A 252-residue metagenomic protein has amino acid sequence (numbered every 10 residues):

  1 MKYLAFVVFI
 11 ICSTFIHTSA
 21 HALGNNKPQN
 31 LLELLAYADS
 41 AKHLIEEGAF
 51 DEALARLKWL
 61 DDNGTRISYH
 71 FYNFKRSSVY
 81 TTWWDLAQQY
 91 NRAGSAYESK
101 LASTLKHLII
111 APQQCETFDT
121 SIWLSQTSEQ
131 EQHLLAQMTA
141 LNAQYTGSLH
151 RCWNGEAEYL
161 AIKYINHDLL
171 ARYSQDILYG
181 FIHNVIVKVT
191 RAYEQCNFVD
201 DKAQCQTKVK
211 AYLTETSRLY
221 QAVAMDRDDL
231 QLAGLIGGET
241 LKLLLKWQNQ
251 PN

Functional and structural regions predicted by a protein language model:
A5-F15: Bacterial N-terminal signal peptides
L23-W59, F74: N-terminal leader/linker segments that initiate helical-solenoid repeat arrays
L31-D39, N73-S78, I110-D119, N142-G155 (+3 more regions): Generic helix N-cap/helix-start motif at coil->alpha-helix transitions
A55-T81, L245, N249-Q250: Short, charge-rich amphipathic alpha-helical segments embedded in non-transmembrane helical bundles/solenoids
L60-N63, I67, K100-H107, M138-Y145 (+4 more regions): Alpha-helical solenoid scaffolds that mediate protein-protein interactions, centered on TPR/SEL1-like repeats but also
H70-Q89, F118-S125, W153-Y159, V187-Q195 (+1 more regions): TPR/TPR-like alpha-solenoid helical repeat scaffolds
Y80-L101, Q126-L134, A161-L169, A192-C205 (+1 more regions): Alpha-helical linker/edge segments of TPR/alpha-solenoid repeat scaffolds and analogous pre-/post-domain helices
H167-L235: Extended alpha-helical scaffold segments
